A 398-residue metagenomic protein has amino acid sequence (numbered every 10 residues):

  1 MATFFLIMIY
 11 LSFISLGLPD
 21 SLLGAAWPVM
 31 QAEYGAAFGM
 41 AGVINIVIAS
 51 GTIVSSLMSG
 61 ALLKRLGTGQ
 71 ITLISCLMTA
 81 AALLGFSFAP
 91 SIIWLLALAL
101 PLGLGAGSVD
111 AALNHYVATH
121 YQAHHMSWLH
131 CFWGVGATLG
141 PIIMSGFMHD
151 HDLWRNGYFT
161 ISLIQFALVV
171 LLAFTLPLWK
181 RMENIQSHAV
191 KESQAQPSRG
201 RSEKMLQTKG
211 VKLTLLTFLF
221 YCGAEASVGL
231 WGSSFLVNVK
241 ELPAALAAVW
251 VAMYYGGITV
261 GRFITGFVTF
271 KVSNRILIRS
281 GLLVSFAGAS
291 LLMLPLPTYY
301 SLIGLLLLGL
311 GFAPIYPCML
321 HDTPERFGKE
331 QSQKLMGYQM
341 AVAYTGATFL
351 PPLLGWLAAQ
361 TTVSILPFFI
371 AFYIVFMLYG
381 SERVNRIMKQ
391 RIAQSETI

Functional and structural regions predicted by a protein language model:
L23-G24, K209-A252, G256-T259: Extracytoplasmic gate region of multi-pass secondary transporters
M30-Q31, L62-L63, I143-D152, L236-V237 (+2 more regions): Interfacial helix-cap and linker-helix signal at transmembrane-aqueous boundaries of multi-pass secondary transporters
G35, G67, F88-I93, E241 (+2 more regions): Helix-breaking motifs and short loop linkers at transmembrane-helix boundaries and internal kinks in secondary membrane
V54-I93: Conserved MFS/SLC helix-loop-helix module at the cytosolic interface between two early adjacent transmembrane helices
S55-T68, G261-S273, A358-A359: Helix-to-loop junctions at the C-terminal end of transmembrane segments in multipass secondary transporters
L98-F132: Cytoplasmic helix-loop-helix junction between adjacent transmembrane helices in 12-TM secondary transporters
W128-R181: Helix-loop-helix hairpin linking two adjacent transmembrane segments in secondary transporters
R326-V363: A late C-terminal transmembrane helix in Major Facilitator Superfamily
